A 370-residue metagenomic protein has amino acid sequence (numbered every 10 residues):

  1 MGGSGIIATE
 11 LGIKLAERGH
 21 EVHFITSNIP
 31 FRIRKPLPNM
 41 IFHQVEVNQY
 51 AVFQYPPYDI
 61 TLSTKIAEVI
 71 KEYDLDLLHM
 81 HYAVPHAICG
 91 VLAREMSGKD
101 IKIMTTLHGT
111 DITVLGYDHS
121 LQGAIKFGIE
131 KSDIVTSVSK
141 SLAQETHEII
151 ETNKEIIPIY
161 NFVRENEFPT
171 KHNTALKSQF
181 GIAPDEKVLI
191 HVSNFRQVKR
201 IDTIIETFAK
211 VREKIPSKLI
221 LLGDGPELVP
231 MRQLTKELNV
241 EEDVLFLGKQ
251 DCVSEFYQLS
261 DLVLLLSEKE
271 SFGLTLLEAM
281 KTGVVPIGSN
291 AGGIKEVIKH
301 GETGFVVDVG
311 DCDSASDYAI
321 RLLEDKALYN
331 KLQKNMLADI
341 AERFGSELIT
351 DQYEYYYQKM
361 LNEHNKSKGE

Functional and structural regions predicted by a protein language model:
M1-F31, H43, Q358, N365-E370: N-terminal subdomain of nucleotide-sugar transferases
S141, F162: Carbohydrate-associated surface elements
F168-I182: A short helix/loop element that forms part of the nucleotide-sugar donor recognition site in Leloir-type
A183-I190, I201-L245, E324-L328: A conserved nucleotide-sugar
D243, S314, R321, L328-R343 (+2 more regions): A short, well-ordered alpha-helix in the C-terminal region of glycosyltransferases
K249, E268: Aromatic "clamp/platform" in nucleotide-sugar-dependent glycosyltransferases that forms part of the donor/acceptor
V285-G288, I298: Short hydrophobic beta-strand element within catalytic cores of glycosyltransferases and related nucleotide-activated
H300-G301, F305-C312, R321-K326: Conserved acidic donor-binding segment of nucleotide-sugar-dependent glycosyltransferases
